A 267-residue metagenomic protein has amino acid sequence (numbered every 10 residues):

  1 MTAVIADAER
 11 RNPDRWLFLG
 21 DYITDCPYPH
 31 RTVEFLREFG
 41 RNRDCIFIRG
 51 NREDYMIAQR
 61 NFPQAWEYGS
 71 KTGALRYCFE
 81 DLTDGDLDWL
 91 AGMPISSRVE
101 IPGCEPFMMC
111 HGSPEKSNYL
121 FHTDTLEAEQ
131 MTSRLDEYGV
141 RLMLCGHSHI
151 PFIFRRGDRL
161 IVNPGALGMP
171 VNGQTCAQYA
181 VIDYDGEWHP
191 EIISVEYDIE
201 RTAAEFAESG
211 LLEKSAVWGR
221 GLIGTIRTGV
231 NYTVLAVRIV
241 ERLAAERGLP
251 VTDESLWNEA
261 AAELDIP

Functional and structural regions predicted by a protein language model:
M1-D84: Core catalytic region of metal-dependent phosphoesterases/phosphodiesterases, especially metallo-beta-lactamase-like
A8-N12, N42, I101-G103, D136-G139: Glycine-rich phosphate-binding loop signature in dinucleotide/nucleotide-binding domains
W16-D21, I46-N51, C110, L142-H149 (+1 more regions): Active-site neighborhood of phospho(di)ester-bond hydrolases with catalytic His/Asp-centered motifs
T24-P27, R52-I57, E115, L142-R155 (+1 more regions): Active-site environment of divalent metal-dependent phosphoester hydrolases
A65-G69, E105-E137: Active-site-proximal segments of metal-dependent phosphoesterases and phosphodiesterases across multiple
S70-P106: Metallo-beta-lactamase
A128-L167, A177: Anionic-ligand binding region
R155-P164, G168-P267: Acidic, His/Gly-rich catalytic cores of divalent-metal-dependent hydrolytic chemistry
